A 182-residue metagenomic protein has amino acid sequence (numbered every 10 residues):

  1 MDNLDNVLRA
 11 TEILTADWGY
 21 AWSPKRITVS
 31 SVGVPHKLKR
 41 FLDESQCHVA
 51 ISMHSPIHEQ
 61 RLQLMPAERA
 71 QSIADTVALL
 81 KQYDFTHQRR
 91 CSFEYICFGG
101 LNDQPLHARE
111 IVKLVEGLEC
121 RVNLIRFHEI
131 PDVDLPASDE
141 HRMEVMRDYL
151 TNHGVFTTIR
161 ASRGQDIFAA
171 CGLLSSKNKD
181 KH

Functional and structural regions predicted by a protein language model:
M1-H153, T158: Conserved AdoMet/S-adenosylmethionine-binding subsite of the radical SAM
E129-V133, S162-A169: Short proline/glycine- and acidic-rich turn/helix-capping motifs at secondary-structure junctions
N152, G164-H182: Radical SAM enzyme core and accessory elements
